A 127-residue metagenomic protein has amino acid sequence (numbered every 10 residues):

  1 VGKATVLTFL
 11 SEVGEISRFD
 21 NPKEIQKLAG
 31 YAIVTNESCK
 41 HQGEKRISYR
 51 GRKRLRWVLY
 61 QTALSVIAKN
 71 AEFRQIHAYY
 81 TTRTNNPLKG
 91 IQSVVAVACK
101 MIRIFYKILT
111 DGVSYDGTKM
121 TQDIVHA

Functional and structural regions predicted by a protein language model:
V1, V13, V58, V95-V97 (+1 more regions): Hydrophobic aliphatic residue packing
K3, L7-G90: Phosphate-backbone recognition surface of nucleic-acid-processing proteins
K40-H41, H77-A127: Low-complexity, acidic/Ser/Thr- and charged residue-rich accessory regions of DNA metabolism proteins
